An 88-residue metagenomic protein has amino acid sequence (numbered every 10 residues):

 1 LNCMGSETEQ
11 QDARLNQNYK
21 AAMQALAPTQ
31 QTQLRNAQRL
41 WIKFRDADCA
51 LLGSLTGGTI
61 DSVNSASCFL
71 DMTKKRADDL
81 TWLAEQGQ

Functional and structural regions predicted by a protein language model:
L1-Q88: N-terminal alpha-helical modules
